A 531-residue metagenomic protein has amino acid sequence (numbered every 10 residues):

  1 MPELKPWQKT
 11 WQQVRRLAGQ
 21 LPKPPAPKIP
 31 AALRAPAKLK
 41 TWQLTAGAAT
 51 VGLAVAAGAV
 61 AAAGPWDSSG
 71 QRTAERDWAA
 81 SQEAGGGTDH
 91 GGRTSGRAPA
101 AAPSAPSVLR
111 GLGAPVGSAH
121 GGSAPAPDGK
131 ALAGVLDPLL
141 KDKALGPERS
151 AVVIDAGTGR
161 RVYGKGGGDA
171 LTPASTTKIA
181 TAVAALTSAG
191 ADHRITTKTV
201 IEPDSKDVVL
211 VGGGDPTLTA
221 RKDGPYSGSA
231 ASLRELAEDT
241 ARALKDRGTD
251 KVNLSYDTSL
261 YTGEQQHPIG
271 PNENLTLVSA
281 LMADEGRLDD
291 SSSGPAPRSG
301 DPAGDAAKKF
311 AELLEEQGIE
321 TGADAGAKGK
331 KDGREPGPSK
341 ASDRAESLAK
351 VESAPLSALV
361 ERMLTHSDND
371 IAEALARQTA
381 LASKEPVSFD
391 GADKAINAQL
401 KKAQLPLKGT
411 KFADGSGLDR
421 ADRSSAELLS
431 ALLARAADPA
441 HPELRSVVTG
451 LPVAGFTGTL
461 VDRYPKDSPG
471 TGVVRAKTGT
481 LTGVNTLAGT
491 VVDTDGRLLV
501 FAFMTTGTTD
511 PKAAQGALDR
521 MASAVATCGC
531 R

Functional and structural regions predicted by a protein language model:
M1-P22: N-terminal targeting leaders characterized by basic, low-complexity, disordered sequences that direct proteins
I29-A98, T527, R531: Hydrophobic single-pass membrane-targeting/anchoring helices
G85-D169, D239-G248: Beta-lactamase-like hydrolase cores
G159, P173-A191, L281, K309-F310 (+3 more regions): Active-site SXXK
S188-P203, A323-A325, L444-V447: Short, well-structured active-site flanking segments
T197-P203, V208-P268, T276-A306, A354-D393: Active-site-adjacent helix/loop patches that line small-molecule binding or acyl-intermediate pockets
L277, A283-R445: A small/polar active-site loop signature that marks catalytic segments
L381-R531: Small-residue-rich helix-loop
